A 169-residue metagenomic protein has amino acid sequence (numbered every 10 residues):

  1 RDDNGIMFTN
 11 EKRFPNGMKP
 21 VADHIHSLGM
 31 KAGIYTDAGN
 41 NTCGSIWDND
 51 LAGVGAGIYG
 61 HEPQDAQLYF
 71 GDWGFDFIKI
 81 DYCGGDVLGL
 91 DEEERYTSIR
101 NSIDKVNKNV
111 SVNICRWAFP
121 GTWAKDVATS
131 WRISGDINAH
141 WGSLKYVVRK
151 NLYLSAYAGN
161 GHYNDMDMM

Functional and structural regions predicted by a protein language model:
R1-L88: Aromatic-lined carbohydrate-binding/catalytic grooves of carbohydrate-active enzymes
N4, N10, N16, N40-N41 (+8 more regions): Detector for Asparagine
G5-I6, H26, L68, G84 (+5 more regions): Low-complexity, compositionally biased segments
K12, K19, K31, K79 (+4 more regions): Context-gated lysine
N16-P20, D91-E94, S98, N107 (+3 more regions): Generic recognition of stable, solvent-exposed alpha-helical segments in well-folded globular domains
H24, L28, D72, S102-N109 (+1 more regions): Structured segments of extracytoplasmic/periplasmic soluble domains in secreted or envelope-associated proteins
H61, S111-M169: Glycan-recognition surfaces
F75-I78, Y82-A118: Extracytoplasmic, non-cytosolic globular domains
